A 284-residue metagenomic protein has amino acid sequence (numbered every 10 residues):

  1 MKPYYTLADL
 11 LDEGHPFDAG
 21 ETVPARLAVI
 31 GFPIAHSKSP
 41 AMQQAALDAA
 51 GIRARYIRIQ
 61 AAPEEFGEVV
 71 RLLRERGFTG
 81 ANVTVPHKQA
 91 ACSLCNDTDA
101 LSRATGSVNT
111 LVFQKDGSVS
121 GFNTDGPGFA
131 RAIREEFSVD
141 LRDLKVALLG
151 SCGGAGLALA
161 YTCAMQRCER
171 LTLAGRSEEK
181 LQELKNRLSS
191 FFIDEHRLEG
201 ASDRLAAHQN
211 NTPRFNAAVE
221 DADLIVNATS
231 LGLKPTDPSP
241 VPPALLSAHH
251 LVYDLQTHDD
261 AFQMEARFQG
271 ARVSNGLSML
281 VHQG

Functional and structural regions predicted by a protein language model:
Y4-T6, D12-S138, D259: Phosphate/diphosphate ligand-binding glycine-rich loop within oxidoreductases
G20, L141-R142, M165-R167, P240-H250: Short, conserved loop/helix-junction motifs that constitute active-site signature segments in enzyme catalytic cores
G31-P33, G121-G126, I133, F137 (+2 more regions): Glycine-rich adenosine-cofactor-binding loop
P86, T229-G232, Q256-T257: Short glycine-/small-residue-rich Rossmann-like dinucleotide-binding loops
A164-R170, Q269-R272: Conserved S-adenosyl-L-methionine
C168-D194: NAD(P)-binding Rossmann-fold cofactor-contacting core
P213-P238: Rossmann-like NAD(P)-binding element
P235, P242, A248-Q283: Rossmann-fold NAD(P)-binding glycine/threonine-rich loop
